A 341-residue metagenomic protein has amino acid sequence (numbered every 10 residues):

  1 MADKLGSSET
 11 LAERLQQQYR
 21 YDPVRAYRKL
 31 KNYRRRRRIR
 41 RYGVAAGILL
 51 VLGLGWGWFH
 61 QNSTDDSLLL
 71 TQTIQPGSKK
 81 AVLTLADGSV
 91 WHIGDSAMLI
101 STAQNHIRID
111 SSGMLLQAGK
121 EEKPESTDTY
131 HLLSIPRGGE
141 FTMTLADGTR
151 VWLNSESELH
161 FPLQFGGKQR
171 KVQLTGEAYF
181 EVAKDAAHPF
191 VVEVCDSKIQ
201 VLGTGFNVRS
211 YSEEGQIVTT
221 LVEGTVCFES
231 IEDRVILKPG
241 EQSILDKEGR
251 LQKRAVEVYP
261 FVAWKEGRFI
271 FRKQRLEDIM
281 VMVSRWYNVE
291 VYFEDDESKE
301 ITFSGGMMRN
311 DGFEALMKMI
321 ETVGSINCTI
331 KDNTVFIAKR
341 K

Functional and structural regions predicted by a protein language model:
M1-T10: N-terminal amphipathic alpha-helical interaction or autoinhibitory segments
E9, Y19, G53-W56: Prokaryotic Sec-type signal peptides and long signal-anchor helices with extended Leu/Ile/Val-rich h-regions
L11-Y42: Positively biased amphipathic helices and basic secretion/translocation or surface-docking motifs that either flank
L30, R35, I39-V44, L54-K341: A residue-level detector for the "anchor" residue at the start of short, highly conserved motifs
L50: Conserved beta/loop motifs at nucleotide-recognition and modification sites
